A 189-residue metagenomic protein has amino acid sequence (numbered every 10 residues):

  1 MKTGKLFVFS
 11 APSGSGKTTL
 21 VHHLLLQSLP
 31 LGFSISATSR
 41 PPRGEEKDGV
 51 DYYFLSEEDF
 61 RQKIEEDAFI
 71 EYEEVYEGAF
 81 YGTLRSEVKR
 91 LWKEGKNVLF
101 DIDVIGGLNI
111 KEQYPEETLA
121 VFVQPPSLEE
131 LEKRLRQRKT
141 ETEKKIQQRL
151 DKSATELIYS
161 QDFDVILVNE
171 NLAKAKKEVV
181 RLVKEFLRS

Functional and structural regions predicted by a protein language model:
K2-F7: Pre-Walker A (Motif I) flank of P-loop NTPase domains
S10-P12: P-loop (Walker A) phosphate-binding loop of NTP-binding proteins
S15: ATP-binding Walker
T18: Walker A/P-loop
L26-S34: Post-Walker A helix-loop "phosphate-sensing" segment adjacent to the P-loop in P-loop NTPases
T38-V98, I105-L108: ATP-dependent small-molecule kinase phosphotransfer cores that center on conserved nucleotide phosphate-binding segments
V98-D103, Q113-Q137: Conserved phosphate-donor/acceptor-positioning beta-strand/loop module used by diverse small-molecule
Q137-E141, T155-S189: NTP-dependent small-molecule kinase module
